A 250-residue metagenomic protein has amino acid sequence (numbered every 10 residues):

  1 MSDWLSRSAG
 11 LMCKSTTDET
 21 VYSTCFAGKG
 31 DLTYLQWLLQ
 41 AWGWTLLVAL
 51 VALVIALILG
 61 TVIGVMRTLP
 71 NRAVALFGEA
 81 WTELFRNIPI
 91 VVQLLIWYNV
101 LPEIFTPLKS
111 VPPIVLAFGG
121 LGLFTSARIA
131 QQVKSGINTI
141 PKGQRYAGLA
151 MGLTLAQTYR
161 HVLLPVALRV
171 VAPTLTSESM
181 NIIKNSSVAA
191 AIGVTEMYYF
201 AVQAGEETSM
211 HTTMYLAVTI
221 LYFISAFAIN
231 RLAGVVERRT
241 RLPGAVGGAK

Functional and structural regions predicted by a protein language model:
M1-K250: Transmembrane alpha-helices and adjacent helix-loop boundaries
